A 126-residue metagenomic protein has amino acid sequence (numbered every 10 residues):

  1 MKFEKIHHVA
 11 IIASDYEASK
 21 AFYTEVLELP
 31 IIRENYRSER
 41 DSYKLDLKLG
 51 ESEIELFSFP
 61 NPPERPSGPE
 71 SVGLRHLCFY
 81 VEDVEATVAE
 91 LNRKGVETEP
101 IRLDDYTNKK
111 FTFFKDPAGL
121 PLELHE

Functional and structural regions predicted by a protein language model:
M1-A18, L74-F79: N-terminal beta-strand motif that seeds the catalytic metal site of vicinal oxygen chelate
M1-K2, D46, V88-E126: Vicinal oxygen chelate
H7, Y43, R75, N108-K110: Residue-level marker for the onset of beta-strands and adjacent loop->beta junctions in well-ordered domains
I12-E53: Core segments of cupin and vicinal oxygen chelate
Y16, V84-E85: Residues at or immediately preceding the N-termini of alpha-helices
I32-E34, R40-S42, L56, N61-S67 (+1 more regions): A short, acidic/glycine-rich surface segment
G50-I54, N61-P63, V84: Short, charged/polar surface micro-motifs in flexible loops or helix N-caps
